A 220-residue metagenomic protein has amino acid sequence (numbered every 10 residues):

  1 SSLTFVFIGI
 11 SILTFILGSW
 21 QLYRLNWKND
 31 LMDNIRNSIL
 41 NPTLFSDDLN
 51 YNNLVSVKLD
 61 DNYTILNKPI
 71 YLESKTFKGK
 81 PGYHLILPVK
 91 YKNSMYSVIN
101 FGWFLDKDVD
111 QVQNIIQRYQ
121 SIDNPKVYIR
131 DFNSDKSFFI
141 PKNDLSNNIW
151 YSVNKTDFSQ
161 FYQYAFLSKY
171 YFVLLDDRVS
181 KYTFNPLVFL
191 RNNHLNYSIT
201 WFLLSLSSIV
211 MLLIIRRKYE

Functional and structural regions predicted by a protein language model:
S1-D48, V55-E220: Surface-exposed, charge/polar-rich loops and edge strands
